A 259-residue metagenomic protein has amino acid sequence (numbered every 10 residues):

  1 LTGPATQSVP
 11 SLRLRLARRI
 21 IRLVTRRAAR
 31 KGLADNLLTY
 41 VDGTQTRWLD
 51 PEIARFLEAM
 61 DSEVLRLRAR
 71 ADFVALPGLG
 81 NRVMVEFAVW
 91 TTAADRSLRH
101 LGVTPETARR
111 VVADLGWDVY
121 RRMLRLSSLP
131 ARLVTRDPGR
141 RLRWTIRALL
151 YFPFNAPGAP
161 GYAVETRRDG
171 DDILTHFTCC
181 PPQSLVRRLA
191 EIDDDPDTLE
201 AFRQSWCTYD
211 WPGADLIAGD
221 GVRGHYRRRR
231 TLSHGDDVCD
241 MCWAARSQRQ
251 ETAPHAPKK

Functional and structural regions predicted by a protein language model:
L1-D172, P181, L185-Q204, G221-G235 (+1 more regions): N-terminal accessory segment detector
A201, S205-G213: Short amphipathic alpha-helical segments
W211-L216, V222: Active-site-proximal segments of catalytic enzyme domains that coordinate small-molecule cofactors or metal ions
